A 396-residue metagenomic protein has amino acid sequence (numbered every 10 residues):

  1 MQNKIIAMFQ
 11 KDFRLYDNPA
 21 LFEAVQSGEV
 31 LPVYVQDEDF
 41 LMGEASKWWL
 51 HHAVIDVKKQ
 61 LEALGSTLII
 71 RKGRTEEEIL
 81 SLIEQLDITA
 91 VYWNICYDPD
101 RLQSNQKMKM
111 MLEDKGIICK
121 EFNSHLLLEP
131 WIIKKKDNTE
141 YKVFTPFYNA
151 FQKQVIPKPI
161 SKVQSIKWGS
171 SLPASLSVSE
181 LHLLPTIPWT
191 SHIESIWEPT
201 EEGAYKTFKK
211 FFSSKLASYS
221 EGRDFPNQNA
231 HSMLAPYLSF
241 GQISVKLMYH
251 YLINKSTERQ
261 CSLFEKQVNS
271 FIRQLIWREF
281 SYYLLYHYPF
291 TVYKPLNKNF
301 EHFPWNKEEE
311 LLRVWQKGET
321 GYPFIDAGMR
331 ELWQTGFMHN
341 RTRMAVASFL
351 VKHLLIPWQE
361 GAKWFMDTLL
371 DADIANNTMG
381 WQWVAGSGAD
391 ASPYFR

Functional and structural regions predicted by a protein language model:
M1-P159, R330, N376: Trp/Phe/Arg-rich N-terminal binding region typifying the photolyase-homology
F9-N18, Y34-F40, L61-L68, K162-K167 (+6 more regions): Short, mixed-charge, low-aromatic patches
H52, Q103, T139-K142, G203 (+3 more regions): Generic recognition of short, well-ordered alpha-helical interface segments
L61, L112, Y148, F212 (+3 more regions): Hydrophobic residues within well-ordered, non-membrane alpha-helices that form the packing/core of soluble catalytic
I117, N229-R396: Active-site-proximal binding-pocket segments
I117, T139-P295: Glycine/tryptophan-enriched, flexible segments
